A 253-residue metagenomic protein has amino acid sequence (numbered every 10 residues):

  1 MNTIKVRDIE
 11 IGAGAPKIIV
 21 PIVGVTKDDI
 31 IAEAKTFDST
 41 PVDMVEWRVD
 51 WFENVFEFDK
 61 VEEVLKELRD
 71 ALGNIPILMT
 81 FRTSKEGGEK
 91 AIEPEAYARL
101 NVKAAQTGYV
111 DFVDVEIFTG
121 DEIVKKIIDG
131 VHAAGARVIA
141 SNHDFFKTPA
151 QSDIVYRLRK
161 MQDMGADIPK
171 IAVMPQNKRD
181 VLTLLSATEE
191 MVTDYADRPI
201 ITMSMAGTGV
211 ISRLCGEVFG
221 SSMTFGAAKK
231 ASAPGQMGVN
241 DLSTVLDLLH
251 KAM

Functional and structural regions predicted by a protein language model:
M1-E10, K251-M253: Short, Lys/Arg-enriched, disordered terminal segments
M1-K5, K60-V61, T183-L184, A206-G207: Short amphipathic alpha-helical surface micro-motifs
N2-I4, A13-A133, H143-K147: Active-site beta->alpha loop and helix N-cap motifs at the rims of alpha/beta catalytic domains
V6-I9, L68, A96, Q151-Q162: Short N-terminal signal/transit or membrane-insertion segments and the immediately adjacent low-complexity/disordered
I9-A13, D70, A105-T107, Q162-D163 (+2 more regions): Solvent-exposed alpha-helices and their adjacent loops that cap or buttress functional pockets in soluble metabolic
F112, I117-M253: Catalytic alpha/beta core domains of metabolic enzymes, predominantly
